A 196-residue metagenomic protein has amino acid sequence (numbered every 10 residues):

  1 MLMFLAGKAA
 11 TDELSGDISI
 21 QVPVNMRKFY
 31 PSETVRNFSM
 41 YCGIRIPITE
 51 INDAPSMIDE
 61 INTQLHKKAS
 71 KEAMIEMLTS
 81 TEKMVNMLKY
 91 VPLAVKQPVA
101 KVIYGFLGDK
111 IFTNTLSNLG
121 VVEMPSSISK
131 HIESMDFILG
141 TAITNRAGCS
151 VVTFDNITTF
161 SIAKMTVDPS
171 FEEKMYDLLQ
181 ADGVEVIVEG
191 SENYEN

Functional and structural regions predicted by a protein language model:
F4-L5: Membrane-embedded hairpin module used as a gating/binding unit in multi-pass transport and secretion proteins
K8-N196: Acyl-thioester-dependent acyl-group transfer interface
